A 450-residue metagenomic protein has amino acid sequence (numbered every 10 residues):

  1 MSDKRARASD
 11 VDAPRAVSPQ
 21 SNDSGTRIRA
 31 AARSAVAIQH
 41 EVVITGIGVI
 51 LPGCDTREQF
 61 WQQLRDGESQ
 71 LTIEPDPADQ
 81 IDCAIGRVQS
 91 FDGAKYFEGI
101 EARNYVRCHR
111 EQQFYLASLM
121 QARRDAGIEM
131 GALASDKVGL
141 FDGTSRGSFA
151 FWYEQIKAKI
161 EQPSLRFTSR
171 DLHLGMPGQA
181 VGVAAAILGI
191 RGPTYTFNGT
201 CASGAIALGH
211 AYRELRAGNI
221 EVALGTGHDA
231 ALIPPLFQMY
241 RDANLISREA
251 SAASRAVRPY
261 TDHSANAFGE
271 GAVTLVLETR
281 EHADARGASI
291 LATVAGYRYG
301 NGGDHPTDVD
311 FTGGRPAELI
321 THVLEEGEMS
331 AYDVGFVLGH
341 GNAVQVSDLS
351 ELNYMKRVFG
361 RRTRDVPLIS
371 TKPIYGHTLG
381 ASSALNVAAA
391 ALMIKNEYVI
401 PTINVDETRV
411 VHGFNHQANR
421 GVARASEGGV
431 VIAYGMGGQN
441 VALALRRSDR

Functional and structural regions predicted by a protein language model:
S2-N104, A126, E281-V294, A388-I403 (+1 more regions): ACP-dependent fatty acid/polyketide chain-elongation machinery
K4-R5, G25-I44, M130-S135, G327 (+3 more regions): Flexible, low-complexity linker/loop segments at domain and module junctions
E41-T45, E68-E74, S251-G327, G335-F336 (+1 more regions): Condensing-enzyme catalytic core mediating Claisen C-C bond formation in acyl metabolism
I44, R65-N198, H228-F237, A331-L349: Conserved beta-ketoacyl condensing-enzyme motif
R107-Q112, L133-S135, S169-G178, Y195-S203 (+4 more regions): Active-site nucleophile and cofactor-binding loops and adjacent substrate-binding regions of central metabolic enzymes
Y115-I128, P177-A180, A185-L188, G192-D229 (+4 more regions): Active-site-proximal alpha-helical scaffold in enzymes
E161-T168, G209, R213, A230-D284 (+2 more regions): Glycine-/small-residue-rich "gating" segment that lines the acyl/pantetheine channel and substrate pocket
N219-S264, Y297-F311, G341-L349, D365-N415: Acyl-CoA/ACP chain-elongation machinery
